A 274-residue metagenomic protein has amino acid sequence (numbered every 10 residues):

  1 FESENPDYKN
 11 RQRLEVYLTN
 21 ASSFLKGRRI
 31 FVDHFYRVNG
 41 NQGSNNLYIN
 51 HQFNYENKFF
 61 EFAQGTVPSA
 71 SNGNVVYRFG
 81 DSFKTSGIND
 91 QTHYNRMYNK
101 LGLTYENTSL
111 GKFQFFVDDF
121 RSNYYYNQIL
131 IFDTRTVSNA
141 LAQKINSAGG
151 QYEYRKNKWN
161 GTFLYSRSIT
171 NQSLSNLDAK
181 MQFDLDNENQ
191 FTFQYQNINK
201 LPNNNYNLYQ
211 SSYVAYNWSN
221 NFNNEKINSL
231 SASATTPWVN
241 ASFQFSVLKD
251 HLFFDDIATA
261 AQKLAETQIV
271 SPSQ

Functional and structural regions predicted by a protein language model:
F1-L25, R29: Acidic/polar loop-and-plug regions of large Gram-negative outer-membrane beta-barrel proteins
S3-D7, N72-V75, A148-E153: Short hydrophobic/aromatic-rich motifs at helix boundaries and adjacent loops
Y8, Q12-R13, D81-S82, W159: A generic structural signal for ordered alpha-helices
N20-P68, S86-Q274: Exposed, low-structure sequence patches enriched in small/polar residues
G65-R78: Solvent-exposed, glycine/polar-rich loop segments of beta-barrel outer-membrane systems
R78-S86: Outer-membrane beta-barrel porins/channels
